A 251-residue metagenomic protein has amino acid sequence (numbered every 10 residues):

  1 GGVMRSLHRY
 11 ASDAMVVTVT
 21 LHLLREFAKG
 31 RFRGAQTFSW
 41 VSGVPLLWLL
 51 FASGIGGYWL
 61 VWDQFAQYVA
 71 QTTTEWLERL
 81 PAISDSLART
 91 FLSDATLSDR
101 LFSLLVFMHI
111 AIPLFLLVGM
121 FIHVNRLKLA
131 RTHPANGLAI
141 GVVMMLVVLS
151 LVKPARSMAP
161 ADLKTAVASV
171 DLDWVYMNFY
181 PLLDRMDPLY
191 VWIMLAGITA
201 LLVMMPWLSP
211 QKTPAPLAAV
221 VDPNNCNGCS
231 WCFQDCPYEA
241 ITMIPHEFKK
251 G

Functional and structural regions predicted by a protein language model:
G1-R185, W192-D222, M243: Membrane-embedded alpha-helical bundles that constitute the cytochrome b-like, heme-associated redox core of multi-pass
A219, W231-G251: Iron-sulfur cluster-binding cysteine motifs and their immediate structural context in ferredoxin-like electron-transfer
N224-N225, D235: Short pre-active-site segment immediately N-terminal to redox-active cysteine/selenocysteine motifs in thiol-based
